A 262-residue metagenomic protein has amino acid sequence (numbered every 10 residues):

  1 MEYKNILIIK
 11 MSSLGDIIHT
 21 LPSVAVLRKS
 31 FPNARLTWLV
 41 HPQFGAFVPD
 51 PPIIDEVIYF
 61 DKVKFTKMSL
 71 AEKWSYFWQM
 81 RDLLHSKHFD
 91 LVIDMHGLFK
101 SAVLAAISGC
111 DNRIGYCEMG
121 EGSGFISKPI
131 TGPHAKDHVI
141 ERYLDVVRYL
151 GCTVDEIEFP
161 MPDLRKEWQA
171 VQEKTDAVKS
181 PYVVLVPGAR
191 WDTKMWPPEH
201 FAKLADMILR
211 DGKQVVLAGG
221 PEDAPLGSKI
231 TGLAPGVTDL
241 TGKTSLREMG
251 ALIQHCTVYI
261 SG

Functional and structural regions predicted by a protein language model:
M1-G262: Catalytic machinery of carbohydrate-active enzymes, primarily nucleotide-sugar-dependent glycosyltransferases
